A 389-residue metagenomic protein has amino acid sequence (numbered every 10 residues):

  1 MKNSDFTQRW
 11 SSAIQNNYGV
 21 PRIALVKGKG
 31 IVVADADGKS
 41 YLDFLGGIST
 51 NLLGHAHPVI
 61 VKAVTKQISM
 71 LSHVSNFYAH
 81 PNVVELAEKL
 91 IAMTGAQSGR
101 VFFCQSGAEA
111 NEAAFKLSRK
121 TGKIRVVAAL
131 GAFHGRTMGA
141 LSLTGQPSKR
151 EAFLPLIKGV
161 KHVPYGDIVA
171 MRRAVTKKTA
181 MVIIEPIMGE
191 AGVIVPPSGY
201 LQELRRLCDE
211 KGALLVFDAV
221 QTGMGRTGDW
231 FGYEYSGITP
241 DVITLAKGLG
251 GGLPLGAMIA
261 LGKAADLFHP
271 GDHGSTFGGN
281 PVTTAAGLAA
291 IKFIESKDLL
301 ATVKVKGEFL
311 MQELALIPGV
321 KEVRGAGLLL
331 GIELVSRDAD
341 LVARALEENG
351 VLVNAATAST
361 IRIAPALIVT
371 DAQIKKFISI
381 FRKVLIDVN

Functional and structural regions predicted by a protein language model:
M1-N389: Conserved N-terminal phosphate-binding loop of PLP-dependent enzymes in the Aspartate aminotransferase
